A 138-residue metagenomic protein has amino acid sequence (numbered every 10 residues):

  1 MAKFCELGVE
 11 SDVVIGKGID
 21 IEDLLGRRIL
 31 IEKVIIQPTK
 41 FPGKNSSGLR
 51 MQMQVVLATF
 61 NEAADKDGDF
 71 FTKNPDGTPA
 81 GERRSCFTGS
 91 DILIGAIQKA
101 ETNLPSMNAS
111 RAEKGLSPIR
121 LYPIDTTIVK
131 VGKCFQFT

Functional and structural regions predicted by a protein language model:
M1-A2, L7, P105-S110, S117-L121: Intrinsically disordered, compositionally biased terminal peptides
M1-G77: OB-fold ssDNA-binding interfaces and closely related basic DNA-contact patches used across DNA replication/repair
I29-K33, S106, I119-I128: OB-fold and OB-like beta-barrel modules that bind single-stranded nucleic acids
V56-N61, G115, I119, D125-T138: OB-fold/S1-family single-stranded nucleic acid-binding modules
T59-K114: Beta-strand/loop nucleic-acid-binding surfaces
